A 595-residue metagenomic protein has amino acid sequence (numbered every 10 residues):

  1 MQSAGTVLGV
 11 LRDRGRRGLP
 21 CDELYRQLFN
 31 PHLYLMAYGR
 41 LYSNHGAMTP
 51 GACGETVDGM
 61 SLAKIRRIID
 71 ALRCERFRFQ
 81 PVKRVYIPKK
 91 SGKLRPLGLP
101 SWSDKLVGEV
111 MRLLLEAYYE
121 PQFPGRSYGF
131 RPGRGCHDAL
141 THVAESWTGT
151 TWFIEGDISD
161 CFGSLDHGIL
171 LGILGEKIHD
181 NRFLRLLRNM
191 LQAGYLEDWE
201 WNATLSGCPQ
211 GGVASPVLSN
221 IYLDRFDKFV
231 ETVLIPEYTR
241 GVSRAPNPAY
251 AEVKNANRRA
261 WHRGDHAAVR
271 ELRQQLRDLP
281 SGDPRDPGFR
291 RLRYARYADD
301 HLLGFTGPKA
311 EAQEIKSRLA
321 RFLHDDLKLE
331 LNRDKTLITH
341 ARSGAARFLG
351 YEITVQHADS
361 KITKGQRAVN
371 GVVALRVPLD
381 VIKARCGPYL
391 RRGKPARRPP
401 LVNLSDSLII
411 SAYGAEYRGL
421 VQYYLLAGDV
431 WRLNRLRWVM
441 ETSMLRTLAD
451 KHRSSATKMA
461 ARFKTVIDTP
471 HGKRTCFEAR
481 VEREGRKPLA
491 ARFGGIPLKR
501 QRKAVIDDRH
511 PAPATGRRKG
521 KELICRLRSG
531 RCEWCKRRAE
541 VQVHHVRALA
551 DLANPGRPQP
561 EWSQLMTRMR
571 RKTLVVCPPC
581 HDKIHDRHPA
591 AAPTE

Functional and structural regions predicted by a protein language model:
M1-E595: Non-catalytic terminal/accessory segments
